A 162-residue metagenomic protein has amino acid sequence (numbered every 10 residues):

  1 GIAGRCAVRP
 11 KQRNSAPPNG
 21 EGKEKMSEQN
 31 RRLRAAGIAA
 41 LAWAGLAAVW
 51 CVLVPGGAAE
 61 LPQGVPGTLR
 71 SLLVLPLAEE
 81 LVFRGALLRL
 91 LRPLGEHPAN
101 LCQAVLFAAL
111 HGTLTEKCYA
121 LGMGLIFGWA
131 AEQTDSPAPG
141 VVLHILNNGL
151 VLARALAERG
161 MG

Functional and structural regions predicted by a protein language model:
G1-C6, P10-K25: Short, Lys/Arg-enriched N-terminal segments with co-localized hydrophobic residues within the first ~10-30 amino acids
A7, N14-S15, V52, A59 (+1 more regions): Compositionally biased, intrinsically disordered/low-complexity regions enriched for serine, proline and threonine
P10-P18, G37-A39, R89, G149: Intrinsically disordered, low-complexity segments enriched in polar/charged small residues
N19-G37, G56-A59, L90, L94 (+1 more regions): Membrane-helix interface linkers and caps
A40-G56, G64-G162: Transmembrane helix-loop-helix hairpins at the membrane interface of multi-pass integral membrane proteins
